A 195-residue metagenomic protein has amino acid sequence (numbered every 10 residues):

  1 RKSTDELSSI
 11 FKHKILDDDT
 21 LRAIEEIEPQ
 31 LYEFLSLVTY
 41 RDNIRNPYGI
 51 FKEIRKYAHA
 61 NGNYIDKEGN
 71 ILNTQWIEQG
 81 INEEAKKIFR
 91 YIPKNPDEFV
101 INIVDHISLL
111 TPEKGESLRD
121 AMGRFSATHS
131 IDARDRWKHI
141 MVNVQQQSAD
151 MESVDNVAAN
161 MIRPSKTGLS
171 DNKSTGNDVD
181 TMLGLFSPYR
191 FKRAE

Functional and structural regions predicted by a protein language model:
R1-K94: Cytosolic-facing regulatory segments adjacent to core modules
D18-D19, G49-K56, R119-I131, G168: Well-ordered, non-membrane alpha-helical segments in soluble/globular domains
Y32-L37, D97-I101, R136-V142: Loop/turn-to-beta-strand initiation segments
T39, G49-E53, S117-D120, D150-D155: Mg2+-dependent endonuclease catalytic cores in nucleic-acid-processing enzymes, primarily RNase H-like
S108: Catalytic acidic motif of RecA-like/P-loop NTPases
T111-G123, D155-I162: Flexible beta-alpha connector loops of hexameric P-loop NTPases
I131-E195: Phosphate-binding/switch region of NTP-binding enzymes
